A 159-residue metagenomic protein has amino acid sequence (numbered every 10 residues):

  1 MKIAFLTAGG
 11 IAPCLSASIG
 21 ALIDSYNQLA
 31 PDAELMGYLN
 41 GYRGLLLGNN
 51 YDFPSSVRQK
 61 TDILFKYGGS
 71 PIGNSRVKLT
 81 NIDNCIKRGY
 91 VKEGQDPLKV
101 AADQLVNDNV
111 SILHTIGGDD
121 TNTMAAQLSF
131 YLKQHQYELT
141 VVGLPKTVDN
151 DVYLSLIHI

Functional and structural regions predicted by a protein language model:
M1-N50: N-terminal phosphate-binding or glycine-rich loops at protein starts, especially the Walker A/P-loop of NTPases
K2-A12, P71-G73, S111-G117, G143: Short glycine-rich or small-residue beta-strand-to-loop segments that form or flank ligand, phosphate, metal/Fe-S
A8-G10, Y38-G44, R76-V77, G118-T121 (+1 more regions): Short, ordered loop/turn segments at secondary-structure junctions
L15-S16, L47, M124-A126, Y153: Short glycine-/acidic-enriched loop or helix-start segments at secondary-structure transitions that form or flank
S18-L22, G117-H135: Short Gly/Thr/Asp-enriched flexible loops that form oxyanion-binding sites at enzyme active sites
D32-D108: Glycine-rich nucleotide/cofactor/substrate-binding loop typically near the N-terminus or early in the first domain
S129-L154: Short, acidic/small-residue loops that bind anionic groups at enzyme active sites
I157-I159: Conserved small/polar residues in nucleotide/adenosyl-binding loops
